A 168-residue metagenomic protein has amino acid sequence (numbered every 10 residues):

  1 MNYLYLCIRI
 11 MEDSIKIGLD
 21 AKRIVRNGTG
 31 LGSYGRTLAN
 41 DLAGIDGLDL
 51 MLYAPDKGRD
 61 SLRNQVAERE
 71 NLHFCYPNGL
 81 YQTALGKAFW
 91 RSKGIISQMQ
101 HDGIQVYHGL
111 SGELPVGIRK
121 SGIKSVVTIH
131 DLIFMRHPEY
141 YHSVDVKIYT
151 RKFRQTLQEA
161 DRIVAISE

Functional and structural regions predicted by a protein language model:
M1-E168: Carbohydrate transferase catalytic cores enriched for Leloir-type hexosyltransferases
